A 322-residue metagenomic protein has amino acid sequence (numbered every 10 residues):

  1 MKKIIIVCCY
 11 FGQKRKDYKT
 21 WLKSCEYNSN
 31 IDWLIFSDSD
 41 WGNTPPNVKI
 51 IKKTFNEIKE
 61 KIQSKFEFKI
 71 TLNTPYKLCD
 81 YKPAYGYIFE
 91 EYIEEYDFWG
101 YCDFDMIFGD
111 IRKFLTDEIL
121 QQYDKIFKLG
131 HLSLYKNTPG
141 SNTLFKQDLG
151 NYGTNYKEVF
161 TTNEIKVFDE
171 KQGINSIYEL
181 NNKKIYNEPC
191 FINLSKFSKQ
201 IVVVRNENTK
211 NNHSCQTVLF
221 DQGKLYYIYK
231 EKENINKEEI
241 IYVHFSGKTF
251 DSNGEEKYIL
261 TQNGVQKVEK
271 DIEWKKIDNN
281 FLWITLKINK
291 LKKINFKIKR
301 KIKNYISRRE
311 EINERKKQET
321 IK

Functional and structural regions predicted by a protein language model:
M1-T20: N-proximal low-complexity "stem/linker" segments adjacent to membrane-targeting elements
L22-D32: Short, acidic, metal-binding catalytic loop of nucleotide-sugar glycosyltransferases
I31-W41, K52-K53: Short beta-strand/loop segment that forms part of the nucleotide-sugar
G42-Y92: Active-site-proximal specificity loops/subdomain of glycosyltransferases
K82-F127: GT-A fold catalytic core of metal-dependent nucleotide-sugar glycosyltransferases, centered on the diacidic
D124-G140: Short beta-strand-to-loop element that shapes/binds the nucleotide-sugar donor at the catalytic cleft/hinge
L144-T285, N289-K290: Catalytic core and acceptor-binding pocket of nucleotide-sugar-dependent glycosyltransferases
V265-K322: C-terminal non-catalytic accessory extensions
